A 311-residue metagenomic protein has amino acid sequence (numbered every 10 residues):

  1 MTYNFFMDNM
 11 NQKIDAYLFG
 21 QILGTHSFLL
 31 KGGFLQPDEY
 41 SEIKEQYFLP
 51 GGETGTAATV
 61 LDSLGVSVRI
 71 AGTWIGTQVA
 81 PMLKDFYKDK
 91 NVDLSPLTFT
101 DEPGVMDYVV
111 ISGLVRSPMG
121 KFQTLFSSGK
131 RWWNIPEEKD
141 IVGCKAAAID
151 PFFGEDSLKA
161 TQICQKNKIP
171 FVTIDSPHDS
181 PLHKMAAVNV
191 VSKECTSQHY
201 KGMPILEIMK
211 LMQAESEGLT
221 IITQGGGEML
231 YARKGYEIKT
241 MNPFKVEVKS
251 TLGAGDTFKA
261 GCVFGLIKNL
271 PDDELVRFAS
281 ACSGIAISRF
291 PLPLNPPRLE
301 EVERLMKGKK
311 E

Functional and structural regions predicted by a protein language model:
T2-A71, P81: Glycine-rich phosphate/adenosyl-contacting loop at the front of the ribokinase-like
Y3-A16, E42, I205-E311: Conserved phosphate-binding/catalytic region of the ribokinase-like
K13, P37-K44, S63-K145, V302-E311: Conserved N-terminal subdomain of the carbohydrate kinase-like
Y17, R69, A148, P170-I174 (+1 more regions): Structural detector of well-ordered beta-strand residues that form the stable sheet scaffold of enzyme domains
T59, M106-V110, E228-A232: Short beta-strand scaffold segments in enzyme catalytic cores
D62, Q165, I267: Gly/Ala-rich phosphate-binding loop of Rossmann-like dinucleotide-binding domains, activating on the conserved
S127-E137, E155, F171-H178: Active-site glycine-rich loop that binds ribose-phosphate moieties when present
L158-T240, E247: Conserved phosphate/ATP/ADP-binding segment of small-molecule kinases
